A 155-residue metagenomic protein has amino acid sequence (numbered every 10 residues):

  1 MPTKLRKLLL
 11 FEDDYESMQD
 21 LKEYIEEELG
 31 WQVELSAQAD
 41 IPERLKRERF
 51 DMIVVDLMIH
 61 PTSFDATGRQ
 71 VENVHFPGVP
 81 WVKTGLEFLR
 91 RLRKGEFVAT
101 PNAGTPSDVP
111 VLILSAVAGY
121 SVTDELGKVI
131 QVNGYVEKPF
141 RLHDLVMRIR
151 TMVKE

Functional and structural regions predicted by a protein language model:
F11-D13, K138: Acidic di-acidic motifs
Y15-A39, P61: Two-component/phosphorelay signaling modules centered on CheY-like receiver
E34-E43, F64, V82-L86: Helix N-cap/capping motif at the beta->alpha junctions
E48-V55, I59, H75: Active-site beta3 strand of CheY-like receiver
D65-A66, Q70-E72, K83, E87 (+4 more regions): Alpha4 helix (beta4-alpha4-beta5 surface) of REC/receiver domains from two-component response regulators
L145-E155: Receiver (REC) domain switch/output surface
